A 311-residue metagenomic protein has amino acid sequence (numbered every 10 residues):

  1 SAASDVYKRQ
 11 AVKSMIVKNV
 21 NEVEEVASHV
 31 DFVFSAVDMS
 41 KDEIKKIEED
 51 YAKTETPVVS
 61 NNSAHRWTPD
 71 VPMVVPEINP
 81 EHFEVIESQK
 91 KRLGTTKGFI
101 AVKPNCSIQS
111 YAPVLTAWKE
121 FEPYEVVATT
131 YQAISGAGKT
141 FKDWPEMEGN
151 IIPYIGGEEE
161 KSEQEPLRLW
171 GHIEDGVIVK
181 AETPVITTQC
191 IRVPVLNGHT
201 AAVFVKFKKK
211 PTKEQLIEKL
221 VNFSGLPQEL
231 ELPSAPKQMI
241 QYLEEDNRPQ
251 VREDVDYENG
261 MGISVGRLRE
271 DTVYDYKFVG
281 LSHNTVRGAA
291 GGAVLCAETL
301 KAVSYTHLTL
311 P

Functional and structural regions predicted by a protein language model:
A2-Q10, T306-P311: Conserved small/polar residues in nucleotide/adenosyl-binding loops
K8-V12, Q109-S224, Q228: Active-site-lining helix/loop region of Rossmann-like oxidoreductase modules
R9-K45: A structured beta-alpha segment of the ubiquitous adenosine-cofactor-binding alpha/beta core
D31, T56, G98: Conserved acidic residues
V33, V58, V203: Receiver (REC) domain switch-region micro-motif
K46, A52-P57, N61-L93: Rossmann-fold NAD(P)-binding glycine/threonine-rich loop
Q89-E122: Short alpha-helices
C190, N197, A201-S304: C-terminal active-site/capping subdomain that shapes the small-molecule cofactor and substrate pocket of enzyme
